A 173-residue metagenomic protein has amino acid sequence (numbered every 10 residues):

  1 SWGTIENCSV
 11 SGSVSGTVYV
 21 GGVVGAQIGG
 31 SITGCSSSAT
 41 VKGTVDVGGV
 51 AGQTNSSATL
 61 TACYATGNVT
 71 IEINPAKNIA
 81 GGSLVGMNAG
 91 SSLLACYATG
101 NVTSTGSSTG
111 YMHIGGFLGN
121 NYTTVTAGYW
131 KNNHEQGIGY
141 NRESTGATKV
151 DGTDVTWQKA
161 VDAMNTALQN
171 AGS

Functional and structural regions predicted by a protein language model:
S1-S173: Predominantly extracellular beta-rich ligand-binding scaffolds that present long acidic/polar faces for carbohydrate
